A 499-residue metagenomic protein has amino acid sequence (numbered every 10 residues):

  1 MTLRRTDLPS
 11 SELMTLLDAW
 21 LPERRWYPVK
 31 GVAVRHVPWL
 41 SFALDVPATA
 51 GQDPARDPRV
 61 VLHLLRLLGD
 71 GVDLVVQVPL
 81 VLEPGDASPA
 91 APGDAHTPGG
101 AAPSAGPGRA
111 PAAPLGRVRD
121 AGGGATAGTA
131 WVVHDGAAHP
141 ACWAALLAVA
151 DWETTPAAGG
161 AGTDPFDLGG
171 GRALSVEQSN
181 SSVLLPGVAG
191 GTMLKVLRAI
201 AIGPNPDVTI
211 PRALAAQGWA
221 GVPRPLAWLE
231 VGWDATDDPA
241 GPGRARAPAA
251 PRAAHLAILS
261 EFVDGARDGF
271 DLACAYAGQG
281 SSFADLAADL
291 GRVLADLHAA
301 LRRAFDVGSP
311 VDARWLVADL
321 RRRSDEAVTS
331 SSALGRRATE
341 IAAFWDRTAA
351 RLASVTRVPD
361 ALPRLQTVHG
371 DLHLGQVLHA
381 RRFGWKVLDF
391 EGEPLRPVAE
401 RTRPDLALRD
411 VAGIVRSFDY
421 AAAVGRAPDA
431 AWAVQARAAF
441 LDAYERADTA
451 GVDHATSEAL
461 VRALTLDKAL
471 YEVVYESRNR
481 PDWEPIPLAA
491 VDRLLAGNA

Functional and structural regions predicted by a protein language model:
M1-V46: Short Lys/Arg-enriched alpha/beta "domain-start" segment
V34-P79: Exposed beta-strand-loop-beta-strand "reactive/processing" segments of non-cytosolic proteins
L68-D325, F383, E393-V424: Conserved ATP-binding subdomain of kinase catalytic cores across diverse folds
G159-G170, A327-T367: An alpha-helical support segment within catalytic cores of ATP-dependent transferases
D285, V311, G451-L464: All-alpha amphipathic helical-bundle segments outside canonical DNA-binding/catalytic cores that form hydrophobic
D371: Conserved catalytic-loop position in the HRD/HxD motif
Q376-V387: Conserved protein kinase catalytic/activation segment
G392-D448, L466-W483: Active-site activation/catalytic loop segments of kinase-like enzymes and analogous catalytic loops in related
